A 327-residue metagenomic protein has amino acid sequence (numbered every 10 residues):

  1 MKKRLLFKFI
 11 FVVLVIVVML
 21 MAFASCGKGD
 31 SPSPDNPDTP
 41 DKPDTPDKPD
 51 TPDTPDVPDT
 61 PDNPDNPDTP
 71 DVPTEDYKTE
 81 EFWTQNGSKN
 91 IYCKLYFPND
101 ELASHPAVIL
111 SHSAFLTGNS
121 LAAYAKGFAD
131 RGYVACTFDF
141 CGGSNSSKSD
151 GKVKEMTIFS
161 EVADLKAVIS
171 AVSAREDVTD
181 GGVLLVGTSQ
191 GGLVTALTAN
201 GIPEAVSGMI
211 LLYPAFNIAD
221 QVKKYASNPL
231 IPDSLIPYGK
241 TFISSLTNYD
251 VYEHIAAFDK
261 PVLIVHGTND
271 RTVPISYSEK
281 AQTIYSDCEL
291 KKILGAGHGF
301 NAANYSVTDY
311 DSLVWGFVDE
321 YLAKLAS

Functional and structural regions predicted by a protein language model:
V72-D100: N-terminal cap/lid segment of alpha/beta-hydrolase-fold proteins
A114-K126: The serine-hydrolase catalytic nucleophile loop
G127-K148: Conserved alpha/beta-hydrolase
K154-E176: Alpha/beta-hydrolase active-site loop
L197-T241: Hydrolase active-site cap/lid region
F258, I264-H266, D270: Short beta-strand/loop motif that positions the catalytic acidic residue of the alpha/beta-hydrolase fold
K260, P274-T283: Short alpha-helix in the alpha/beta-hydrolase fold that links the catalytic acid
A296-D309: Catalytic histidine-centered segment of alpha/beta-hydrolase-like enzymes
